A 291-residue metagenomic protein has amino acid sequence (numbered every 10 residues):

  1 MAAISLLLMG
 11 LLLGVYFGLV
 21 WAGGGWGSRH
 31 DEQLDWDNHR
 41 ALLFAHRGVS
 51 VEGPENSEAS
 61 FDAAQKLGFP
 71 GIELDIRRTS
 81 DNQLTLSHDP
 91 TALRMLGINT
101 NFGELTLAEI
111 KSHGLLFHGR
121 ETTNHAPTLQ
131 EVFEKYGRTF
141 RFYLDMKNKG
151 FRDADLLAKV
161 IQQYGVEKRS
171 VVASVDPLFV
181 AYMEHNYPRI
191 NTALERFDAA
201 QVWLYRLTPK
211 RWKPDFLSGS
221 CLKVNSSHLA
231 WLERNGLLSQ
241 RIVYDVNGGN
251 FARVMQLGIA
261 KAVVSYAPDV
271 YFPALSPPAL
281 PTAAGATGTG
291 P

Functional and structural regions predicted by a protein language model:
M1-P291: Phosphate-group recognition and catalysis centered on beta-loop-alpha active-site segments
